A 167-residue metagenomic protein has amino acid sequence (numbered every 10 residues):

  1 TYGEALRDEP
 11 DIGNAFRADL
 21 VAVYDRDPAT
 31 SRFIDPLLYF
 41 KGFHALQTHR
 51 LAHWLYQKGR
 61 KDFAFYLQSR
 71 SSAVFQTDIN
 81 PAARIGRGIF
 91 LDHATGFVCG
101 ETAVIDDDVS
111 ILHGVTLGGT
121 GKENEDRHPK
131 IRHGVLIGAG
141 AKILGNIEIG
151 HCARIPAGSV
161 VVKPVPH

Functional and structural regions predicted by a protein language model:
T1-S71: Terminal amphipathic alpha-helical/low-complexity segments used for targeting or macromolecular assembly
S72-H167: Structural signal for interior beta-strand "rungs" in well-ordered beta-sheet cores of soluble enzyme domains
